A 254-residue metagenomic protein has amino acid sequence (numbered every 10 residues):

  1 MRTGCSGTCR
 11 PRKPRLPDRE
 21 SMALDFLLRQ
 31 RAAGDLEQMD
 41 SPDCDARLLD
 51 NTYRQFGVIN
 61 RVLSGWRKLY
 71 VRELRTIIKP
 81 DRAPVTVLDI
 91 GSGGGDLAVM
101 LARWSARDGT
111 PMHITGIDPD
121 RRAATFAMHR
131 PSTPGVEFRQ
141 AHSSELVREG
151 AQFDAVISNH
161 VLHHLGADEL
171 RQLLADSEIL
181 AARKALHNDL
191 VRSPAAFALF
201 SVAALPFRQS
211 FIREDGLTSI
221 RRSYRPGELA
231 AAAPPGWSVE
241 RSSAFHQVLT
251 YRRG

Functional and structural regions predicted by a protein language model:
R2, C9-R54: N-terminal, positively charged/glycine-rich alpha-helical extensions of SAM-dependent methyltransferases
A46-V71: Class I SAM-dependent methyltransferase Rossmann-like catalytic core, especially the SAM/SAH-binding loop
L88, G94-D96, L101-E145: Class I SAM-dependent methyltransferase SAM/SAH-binding core
I157: A conserved beta-strand element that flanks and buttresses the S-adenosyl-L-methionine
L165-D176: A short, conserved alpha-helix within the catalytic core of class I
A181-L190: Conserved beta-strand signature within the Rossmann-like core of class I S-adenosyl-L-methionine
L190-A232: C-terminal alpha-helical "lid/dimerization" subdomain adjacent to the S-adenosyl-L-methionine
P226-A231, P235-R252: Conserved Class I S-adenosyl-L-methionine
